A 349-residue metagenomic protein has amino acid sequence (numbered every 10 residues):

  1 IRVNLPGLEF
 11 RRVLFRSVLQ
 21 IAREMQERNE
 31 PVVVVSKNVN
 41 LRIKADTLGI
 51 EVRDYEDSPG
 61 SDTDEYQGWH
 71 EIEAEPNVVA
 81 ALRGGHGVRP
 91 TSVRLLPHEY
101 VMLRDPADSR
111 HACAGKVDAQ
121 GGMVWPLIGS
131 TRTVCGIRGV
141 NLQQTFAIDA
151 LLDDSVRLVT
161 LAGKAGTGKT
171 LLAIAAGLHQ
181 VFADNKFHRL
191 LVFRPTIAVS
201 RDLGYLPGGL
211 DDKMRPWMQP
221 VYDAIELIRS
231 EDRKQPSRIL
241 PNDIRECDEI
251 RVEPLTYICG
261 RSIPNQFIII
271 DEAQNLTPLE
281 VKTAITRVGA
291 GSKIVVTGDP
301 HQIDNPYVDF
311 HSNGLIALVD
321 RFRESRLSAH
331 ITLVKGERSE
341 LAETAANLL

Functional and structural regions predicted by a protein language model:
I1-L14: Short, small-residue-biased leader/transition segments that mark boundaries at the very start of proteins
S17-E24, R28, V39-G84, I128-I270 (+1 more regions): Conserved helicase motor core of SF1/SF2 NTP-dependent helicases
V34-S36: Short beta-strand scaffold positions
P90-R104: Glycine-centered loop/turn motifs
L103-D108, L142: Alpha-helical interaction elements
P106-V134: Charged, amphipathic alpha-helical linker segments immediately N-terminal to NTP-binding catalytic cores
